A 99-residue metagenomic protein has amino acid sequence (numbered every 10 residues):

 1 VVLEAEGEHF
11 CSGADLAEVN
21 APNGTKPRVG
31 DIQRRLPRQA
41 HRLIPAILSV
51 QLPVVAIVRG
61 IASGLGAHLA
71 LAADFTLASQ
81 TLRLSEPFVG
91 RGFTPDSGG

Functional and structural regions predicted by a protein language model:
V1-P27, A46-A56, F75, S79-R83: A structural preference for short, pocket-lining loop segments at secondary-structure junctions
E4, R28-D31, G98-G99: Crotonase-superfamily enoyl-CoA hydratase/isomerase domain that binds and transforms CoA-thioester intermediates
G7, P37-A40, E86-F88: Short amphipathic alpha-helical/adjacent loop interface patches that line ligand and macromolecule-binding sites
C11, A40, A67: Functionally engaged cysteine thiol sites
L16-A17, P37-A40, L71-A73: Short hydrophobic/aromatic-rich motifs at helix boundaries and adjacent loops
N23-R38: A short acidic, glycine-rich active-site loop that binds or catalyzes chemistry on phosphate/adenosine moieties
L36, V55, R59: Glycine- and other small-residue-rich loops at beta-strand/loop junctions that grip anionic moieties
L43-S49, I57, S63-G99: CoA-thioester-processing core
